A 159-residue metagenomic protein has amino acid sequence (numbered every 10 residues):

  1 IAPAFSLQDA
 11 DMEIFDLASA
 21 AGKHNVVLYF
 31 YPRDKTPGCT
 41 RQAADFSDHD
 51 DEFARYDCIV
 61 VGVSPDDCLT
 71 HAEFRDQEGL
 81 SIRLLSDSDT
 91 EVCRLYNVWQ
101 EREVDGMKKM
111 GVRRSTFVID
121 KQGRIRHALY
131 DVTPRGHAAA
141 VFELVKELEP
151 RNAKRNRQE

Functional and structural regions predicted by a protein language model:
I1-E159: Chalcogenol-based redox active-site neighborhoods
